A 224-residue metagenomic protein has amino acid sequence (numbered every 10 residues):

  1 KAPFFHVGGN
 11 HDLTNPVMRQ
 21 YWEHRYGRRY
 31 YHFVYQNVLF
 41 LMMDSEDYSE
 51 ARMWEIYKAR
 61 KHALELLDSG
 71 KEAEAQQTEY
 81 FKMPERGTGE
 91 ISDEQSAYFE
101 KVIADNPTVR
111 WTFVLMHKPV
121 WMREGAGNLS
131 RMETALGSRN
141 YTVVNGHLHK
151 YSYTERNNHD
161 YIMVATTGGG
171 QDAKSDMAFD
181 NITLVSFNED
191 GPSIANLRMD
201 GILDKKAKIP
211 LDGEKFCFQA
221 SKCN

Functional and structural regions predicted by a protein language model:
K1-W111, R131-V144, Y153-N188, S193-A195: Extended active-site neighborhood of metal-dependent phosphoesterases/phosphodiesterases
D12, V120, K150: Short active-site segment of divalent metal-dependent hydrolases/proteases that encodes the spacing between
N15, W121-E124: Short, solvent-exposed loop/turn segments at secondary-structure junctions
S45, L115-P119, H147, R198: Short, well-ordered beta-to-alpha junction loops that form the rim of enzyme active sites and present histidine/acidic
G125-L129: Hydrophobic alpha-helical
T183-N224: A short C-terminal boundary segment appended to hydrolase-like catalytic domains
